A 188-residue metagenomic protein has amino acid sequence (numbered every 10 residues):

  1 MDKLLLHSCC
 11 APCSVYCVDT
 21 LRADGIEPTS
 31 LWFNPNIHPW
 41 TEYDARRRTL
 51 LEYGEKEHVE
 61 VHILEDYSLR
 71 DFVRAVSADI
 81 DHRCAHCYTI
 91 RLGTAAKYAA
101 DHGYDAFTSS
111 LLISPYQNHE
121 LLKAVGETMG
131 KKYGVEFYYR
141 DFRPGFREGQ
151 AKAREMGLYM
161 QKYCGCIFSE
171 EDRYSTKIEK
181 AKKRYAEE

Functional and structural regions predicted by a protein language model:
M1-E188: Nucleotide-activated chemistry modules centered on ATP-dependent adenylation/adenylyltransferase
